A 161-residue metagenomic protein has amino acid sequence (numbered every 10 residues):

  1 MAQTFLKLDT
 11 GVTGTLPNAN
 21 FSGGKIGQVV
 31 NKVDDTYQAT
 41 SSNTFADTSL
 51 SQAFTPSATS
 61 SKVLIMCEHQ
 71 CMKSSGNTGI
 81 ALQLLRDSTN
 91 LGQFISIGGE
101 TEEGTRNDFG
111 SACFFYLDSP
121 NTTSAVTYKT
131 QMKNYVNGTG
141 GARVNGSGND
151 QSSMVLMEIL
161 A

Functional and structural regions predicted by a protein language model:
M1-Y37: Glycine-rich, low-complexity segments
K32, Q38-A39, T44, P56-A125 (+1 more regions): Terminal beta-strand-rich extracellular "head" domains that mediate receptor/glycan or other ligand binding
A46-T48: Short, solvent-exposed loop/turn segments enriched in Ser/Thr/Gly
L50-Q52: Extended, low-complexity regulatory regions
